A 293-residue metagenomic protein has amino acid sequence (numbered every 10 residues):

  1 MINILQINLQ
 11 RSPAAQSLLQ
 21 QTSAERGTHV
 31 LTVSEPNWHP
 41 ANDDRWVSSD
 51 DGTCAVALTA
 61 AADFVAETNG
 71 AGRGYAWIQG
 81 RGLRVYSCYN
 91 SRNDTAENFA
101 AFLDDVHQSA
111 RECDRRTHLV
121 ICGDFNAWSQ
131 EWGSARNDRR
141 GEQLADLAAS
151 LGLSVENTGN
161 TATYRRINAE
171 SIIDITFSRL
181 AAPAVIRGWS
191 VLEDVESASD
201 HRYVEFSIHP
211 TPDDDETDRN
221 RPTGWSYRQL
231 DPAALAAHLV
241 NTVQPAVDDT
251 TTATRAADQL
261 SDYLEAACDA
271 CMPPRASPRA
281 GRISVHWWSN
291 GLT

Functional and structural regions predicted by a protein language model:
M1-L119, A135, L144-D146, S150-L153: Short phosphate/oxyanion-binding micro-motifs
I2, Q16, A96-F99, L103 (+6 more regions): Generic preference for well-ordered alpha-helical elements
N8, G123-D124, H201: Active-site glycine-centered loops adjacent to acidic/histidine catalytic or metal-binding residues that shape
R11, N37-H39, A62-D63, N90-R92 (+4 more regions): Conserved beta-strand elements of beta-rich interaction domains across eukaryotes, especially beta-propellers
T32-S34, V120-D124, S154-G159, F177: Active-site neighborhood of phospho(di)ester-bond hydrolases with catalytic His/Asp-centered motifs
D44-W46, N93-A96, E131-G141, T161-N168 (+3 more regions): Conserved, non-catalytic sequence blocks in retroelement Pol enzymes and Pol-derived host proteins
T68-N69, S134-L230, A234: Metal-dependent phosphoester-hydrolase catalytic domains
Y86, H118-C122, N126-S134, P210-T293: Arg/Lys-enriched, amphipathic patches
